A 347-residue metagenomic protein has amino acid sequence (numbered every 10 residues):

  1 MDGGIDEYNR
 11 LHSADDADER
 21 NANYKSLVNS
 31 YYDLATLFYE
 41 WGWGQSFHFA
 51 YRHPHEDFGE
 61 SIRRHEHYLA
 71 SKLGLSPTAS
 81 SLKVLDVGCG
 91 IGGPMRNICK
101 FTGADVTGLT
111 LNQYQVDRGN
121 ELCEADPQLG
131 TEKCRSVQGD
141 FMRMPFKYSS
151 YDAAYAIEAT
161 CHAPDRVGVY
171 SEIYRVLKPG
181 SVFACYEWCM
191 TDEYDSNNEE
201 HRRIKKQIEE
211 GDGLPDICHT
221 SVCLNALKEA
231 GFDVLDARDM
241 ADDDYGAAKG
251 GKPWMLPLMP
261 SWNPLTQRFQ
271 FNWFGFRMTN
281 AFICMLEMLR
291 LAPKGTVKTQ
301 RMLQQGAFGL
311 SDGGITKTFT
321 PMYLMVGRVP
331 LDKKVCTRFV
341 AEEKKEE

Functional and structural regions predicted by a protein language model:
M1-W41: N-terminal auxiliary segments of SAM/dcSAM-dependent transferases
S46, Y51-S81: Conserved alpha-helix/loop element of class I SAM-dependent methyltransferases that forms part of the SAM/SAH-binding
K83-L85, P94-R143: Class I SAM-dependent methyltransferase SAM/SAH-binding core
I91: Conserved SAM/SAH-binding loop
M142-A154: A short acidic, Gly/Pro-enriched loop at the edge of an enzyme's catalytic core that lines a small-molecule cofactor
D152-D165: A short SAM/SAH-binding and catalytic strip from SAM-dependent methyltransferases
V167-V182: A short glycine-rich, Lys/Arg-flanked "PGG" loop and its adjoining helix->strand segment in the class I
S196-M322, R328-D332: Substrate-binding/catalytic lobe of Class I Rossmann-like enzymes that use SAM or dcSAM, i.e., the mid-to-C-terminal
